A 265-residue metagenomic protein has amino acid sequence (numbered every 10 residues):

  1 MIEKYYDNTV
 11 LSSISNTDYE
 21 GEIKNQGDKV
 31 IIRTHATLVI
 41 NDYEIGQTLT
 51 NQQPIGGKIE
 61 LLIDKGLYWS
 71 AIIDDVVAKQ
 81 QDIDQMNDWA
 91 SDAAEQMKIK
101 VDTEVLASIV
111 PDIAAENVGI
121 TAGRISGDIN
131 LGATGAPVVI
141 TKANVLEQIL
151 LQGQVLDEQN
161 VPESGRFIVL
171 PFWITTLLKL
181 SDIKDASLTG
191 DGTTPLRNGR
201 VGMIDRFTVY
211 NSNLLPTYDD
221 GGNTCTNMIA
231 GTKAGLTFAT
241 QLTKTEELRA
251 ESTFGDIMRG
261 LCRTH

Functional and structural regions predicted by a protein language model:
M1-T17, I23-I40, G56-I63, Q80 (+3 more regions): Sequence/fold signature of self-assembling virion shell proteins
K4, G21, Q26-I31, T37 (+4 more regions): Structured, hydrophobic secondary-structure cores that serve as assembly/anchoring elements
D7, L11, N41, D102-L106 (+1 more regions): Intrinsically disordered or highly flexible coil/loop and linker segments, enriched in small and charged/polar residues
N8, I99, T103, V155-E158 (+1 more regions): A structural signal for alpha-helix termini and helix-coil/disorder junctions
D42-G57, A107: Short amphipathic helix-turn modules centered on a small-residue break
K65, S91-A93, M258: Oligomerization/assembly interface segments of phage tail-like spikes and tubes
V77-Q154: Alpha-helical scaffold segments that mediate packing/assembly in large oligomeric complexes
P111, W173-L177, L215-T217: Short, catalytically relevant binding-site loops at active-site mouths
